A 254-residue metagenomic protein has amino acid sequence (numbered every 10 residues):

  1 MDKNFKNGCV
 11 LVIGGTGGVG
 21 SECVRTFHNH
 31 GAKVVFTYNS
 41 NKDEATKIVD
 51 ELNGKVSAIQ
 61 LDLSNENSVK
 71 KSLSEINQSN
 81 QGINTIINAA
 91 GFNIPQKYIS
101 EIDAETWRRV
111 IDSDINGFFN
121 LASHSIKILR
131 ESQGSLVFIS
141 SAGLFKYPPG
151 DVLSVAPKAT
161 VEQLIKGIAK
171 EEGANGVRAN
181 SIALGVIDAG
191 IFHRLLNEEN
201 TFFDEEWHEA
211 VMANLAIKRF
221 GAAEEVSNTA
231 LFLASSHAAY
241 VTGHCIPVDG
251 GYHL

Functional and structural regions predicted by a protein language model:
C9, T16-G17: Conserved glycine-rich cofactor-binding loop
H30-A45: Conserved glycine-rich Rossmann-like NAD(P)H-binding loop of the short-chain dehydrogenase/reductase
A89-Q96, G250-G251: Conserved NAD(P)H cofactor-binding loop of Rossmann-fold oxidoreductase domains
F92-N93, S135-A174, V186-I187: Catalytic loop of short-chain dehydrogenase/reductase
K97-I99, D103-I111, W207, V211: Substrate-binding pocket helix/loop in short-chain dehydrogenase/reductase
I128, R219-V248, H253: C-terminal substrate-recognition "lid" of short-chain dehydrogenase/reductases
G173, R178, V241-G243: Short, small/polar-rich loop/turn modules that mediate ligand/substrate recognition or access, typified
